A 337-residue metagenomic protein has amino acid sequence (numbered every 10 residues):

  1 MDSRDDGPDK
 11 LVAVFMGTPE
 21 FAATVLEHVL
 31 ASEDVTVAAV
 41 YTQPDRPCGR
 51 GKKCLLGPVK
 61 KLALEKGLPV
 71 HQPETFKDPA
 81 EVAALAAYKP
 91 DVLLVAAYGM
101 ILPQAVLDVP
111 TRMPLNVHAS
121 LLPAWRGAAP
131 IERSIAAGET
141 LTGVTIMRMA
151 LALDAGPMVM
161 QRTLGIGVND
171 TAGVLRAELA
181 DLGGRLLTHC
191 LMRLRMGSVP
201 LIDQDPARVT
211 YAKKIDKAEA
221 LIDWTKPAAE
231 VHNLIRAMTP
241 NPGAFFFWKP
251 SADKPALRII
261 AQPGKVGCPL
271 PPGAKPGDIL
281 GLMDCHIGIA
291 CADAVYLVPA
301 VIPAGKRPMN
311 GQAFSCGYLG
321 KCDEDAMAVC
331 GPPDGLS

Functional and structural regions predicted by a protein language model:
D2, P206-S337: Internal anion-binding site segments
D2-R50: N-terminal Rossmann-like dinucleotide-binding module
V12-V14, V37-Y41, K66-Y88, L93-V95 (+1 more regions): Internal alpha/beta domain cores that form substrate/cofactor-binding pockets in large enzymes and binding proteins
A23, K53-L56, D78-V82, A128: Structural motif corresponding to alpha-helix initiation and N-cap regions
R46-K66: N-terminal beta-loop-helix "entrance" segment that forms/cooperates in small-molecule cofactor or anionic ligand
V92-A218: Donor/substrate-binding cores of folate-linked one-carbon enzymes
